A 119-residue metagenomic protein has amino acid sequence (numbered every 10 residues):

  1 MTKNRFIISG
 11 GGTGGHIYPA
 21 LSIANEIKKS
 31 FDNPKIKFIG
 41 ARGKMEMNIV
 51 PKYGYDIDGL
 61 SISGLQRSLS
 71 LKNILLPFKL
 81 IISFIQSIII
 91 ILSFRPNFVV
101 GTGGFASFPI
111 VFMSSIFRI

Functional and structural regions predicted by a protein language model:
K3-T13, K29-F78, Q86: Conserved nucleotide-sugar phosphate-binding/catalytic loop shared by glycosyltransferases and other
S9, G101-T102: Thr-Gly-centered strand-to-loop micro-motif
G12-G14, G104-A106: Residue-level detector of alpha-helix initiation sites
H16-I27: Short amphipathic alpha-helix
Y18-A20, M47-I49, L69, P109-F112: Short glycine-/acidic-enriched loop or helix-start segments at secondary-structure transitions that form or flank
E26, S30, M113: Rossmann-fold NAD(P)-dependent oxidoreductase module
I88-V99, F108-I119: Glycosyltransferases and closely related glycan-assembly transferases that use nucleotide-activated donors
